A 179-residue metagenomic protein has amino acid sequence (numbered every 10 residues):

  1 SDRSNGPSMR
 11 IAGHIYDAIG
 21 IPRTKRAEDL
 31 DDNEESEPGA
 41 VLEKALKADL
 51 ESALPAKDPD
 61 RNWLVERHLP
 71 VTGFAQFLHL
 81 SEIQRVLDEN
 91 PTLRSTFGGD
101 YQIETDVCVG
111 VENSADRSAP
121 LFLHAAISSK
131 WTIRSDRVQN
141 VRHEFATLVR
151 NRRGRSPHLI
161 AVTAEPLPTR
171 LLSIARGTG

Functional and structural regions predicted by a protein language model:
S1-A53, K57, L64: Nuclease-adjacent, charged terminal/linker segments that flank catalytic cores
E28-E34, T96-D100, A119-P120: Intrinsically disordered, low-complexity acidic Ser/Thr-rich regulatory segments
D32-E35, I127-I133: Surface-exposed cleft-lining segments at the edges of enzyme active sites
P38-L46, D100-E104, R134-V138: Phosphate/oxyanion-binding active-site loops and adjacent basic polyanion-contact surfaces
E66-D116: Active-site metal-binding core of divalent-cation-utilizing nuclease and nuclease-like domains
V107-V109, L123-S129: Conserved catalytic cores of phosphodiester-cleaving nucleases, focusing on short active-site segments
R117-A119, T132-E144, T169-L172: Active-site-adjacent loop/helix micro-motif of nuclease/hydrolase catalytic cores
A146, R150-R153, P157-G179: Domain-level recognition of nuclease-like catalytic cores that cleave nucleotide substrates
